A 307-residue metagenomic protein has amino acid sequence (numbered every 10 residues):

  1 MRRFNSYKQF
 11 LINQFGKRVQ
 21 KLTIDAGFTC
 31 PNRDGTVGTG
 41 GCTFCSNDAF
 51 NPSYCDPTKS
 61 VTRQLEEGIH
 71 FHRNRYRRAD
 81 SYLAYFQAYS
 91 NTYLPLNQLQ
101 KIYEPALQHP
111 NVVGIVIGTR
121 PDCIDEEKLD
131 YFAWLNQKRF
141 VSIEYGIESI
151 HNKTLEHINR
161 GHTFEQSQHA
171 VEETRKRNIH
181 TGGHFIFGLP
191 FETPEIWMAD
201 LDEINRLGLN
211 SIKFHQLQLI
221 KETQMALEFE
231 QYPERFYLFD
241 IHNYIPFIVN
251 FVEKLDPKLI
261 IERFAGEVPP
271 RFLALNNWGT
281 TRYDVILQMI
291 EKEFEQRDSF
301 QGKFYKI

Functional and structural regions predicted by a protein language model:
M1-L83: N-terminal [4Fe-4S]-dependent radical SAM core
R2-Q9, R18-Q20, S211, L219-I307: Auxiliary Fe-S-binding modules of radical SAM enzymes
Q20-I24, Y82-Y85, I115-I117, V141-Y145 (+3 more regions): Hydrophobic faces of well-ordered beta-strands that scaffold small-molecule active sites in alpha/beta enzyme cores
C42, A106-V112, M198-F214, I286-F300: Structural recognition of alpha->loop->beta junctions
D48-G68, H72-L96, N111-I124, F140-Q166 (+1 more regions): Core AdoMet radical
R73-Y76, I102-P110, D130-F140, E172-K176: Acidic (Asp/Glu)-rich catalytic clusters
L96-Y103, D125-W134, W197: Distinct, well-ordered alpha-helical segments
E165-M225, H242-E267: Conserved C-terminal portion of the radical SAM core fold that forms the substrate/S-adenosylmethionine-binding
